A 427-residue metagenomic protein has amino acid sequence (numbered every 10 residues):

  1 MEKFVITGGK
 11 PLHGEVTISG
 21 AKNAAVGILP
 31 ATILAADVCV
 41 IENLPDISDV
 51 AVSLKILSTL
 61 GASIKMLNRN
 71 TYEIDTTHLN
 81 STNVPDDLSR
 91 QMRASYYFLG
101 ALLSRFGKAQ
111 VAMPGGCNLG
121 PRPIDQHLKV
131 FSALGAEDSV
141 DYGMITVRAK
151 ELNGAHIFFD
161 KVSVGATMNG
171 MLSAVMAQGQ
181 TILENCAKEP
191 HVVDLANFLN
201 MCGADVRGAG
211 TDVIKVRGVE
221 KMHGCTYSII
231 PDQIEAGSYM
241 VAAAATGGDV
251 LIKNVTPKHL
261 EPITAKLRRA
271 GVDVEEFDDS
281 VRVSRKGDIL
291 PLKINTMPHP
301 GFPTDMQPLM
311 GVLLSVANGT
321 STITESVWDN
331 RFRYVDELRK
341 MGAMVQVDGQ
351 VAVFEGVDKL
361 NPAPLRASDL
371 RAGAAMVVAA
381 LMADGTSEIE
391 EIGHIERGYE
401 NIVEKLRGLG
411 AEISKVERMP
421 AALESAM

Functional and structural regions predicted by a protein language model:
M1-M427: Short, structured segments at the rim of ligand-binding sites
